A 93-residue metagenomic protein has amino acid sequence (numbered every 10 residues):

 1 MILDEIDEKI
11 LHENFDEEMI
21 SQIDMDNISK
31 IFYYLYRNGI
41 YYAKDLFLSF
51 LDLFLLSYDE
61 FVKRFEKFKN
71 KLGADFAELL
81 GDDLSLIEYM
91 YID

Functional and structural regions predicted by a protein language model:
M1-D93: Long amphipathic alpha-helical repeat/alpha-solenoid cores
